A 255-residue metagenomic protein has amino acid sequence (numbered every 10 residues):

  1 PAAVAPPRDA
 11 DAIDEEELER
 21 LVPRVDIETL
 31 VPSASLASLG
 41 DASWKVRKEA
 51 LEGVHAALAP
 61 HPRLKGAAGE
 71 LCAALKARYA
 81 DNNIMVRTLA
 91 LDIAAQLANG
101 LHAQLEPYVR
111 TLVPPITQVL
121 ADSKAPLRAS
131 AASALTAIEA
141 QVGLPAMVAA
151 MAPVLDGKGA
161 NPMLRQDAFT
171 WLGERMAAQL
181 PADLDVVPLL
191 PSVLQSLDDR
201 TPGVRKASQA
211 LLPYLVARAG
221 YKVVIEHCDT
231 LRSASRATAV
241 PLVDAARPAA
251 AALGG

Functional and structural regions predicted by a protein language model:
P1-G255: Extended, low-complexity, acidic/polar intrinsically disordered regions that flank or interrupt HEAT/TOG/ARM solenoid
